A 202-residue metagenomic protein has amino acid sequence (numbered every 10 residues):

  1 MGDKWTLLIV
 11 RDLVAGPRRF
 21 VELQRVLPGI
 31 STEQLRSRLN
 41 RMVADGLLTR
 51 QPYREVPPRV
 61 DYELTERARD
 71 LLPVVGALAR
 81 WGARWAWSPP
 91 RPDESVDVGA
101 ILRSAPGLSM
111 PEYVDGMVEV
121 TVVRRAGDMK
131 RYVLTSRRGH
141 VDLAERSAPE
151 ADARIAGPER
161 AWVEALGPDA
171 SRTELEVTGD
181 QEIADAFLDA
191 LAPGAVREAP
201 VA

Functional and structural regions predicted by a protein language model:
M1-S31, N40: N-terminal helix-turn-helix DNA-binding core of bacterial DNA-binding proteins
G2, R54-A77: Basic, amphipathic "hinge/linker" alpha-helix immediately C-terminal to the N-terminal HTH DNA-binding motif
R67-R137, E182-A202: Acidic, aliphatic-rich amphipathic alpha-helical segments
M129-R154: A short, structured beta-strand/loop element
A148-A202: C-terminal interaction segments
